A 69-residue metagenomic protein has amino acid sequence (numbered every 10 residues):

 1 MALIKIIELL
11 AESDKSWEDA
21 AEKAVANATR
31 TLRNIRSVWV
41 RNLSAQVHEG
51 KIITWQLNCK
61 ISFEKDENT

Functional and structural regions predicted by a protein language model:
A2-R36: Short, well-ordered alpha-helical segments
E8, W39, Q56-N58: Conserved beta-strand segments that form the floor/walls of ligand-binding pockets within enzyme and binding domains
A11-S13, N42, C59, F63-K65: Flexible glycine-/small-residue-rich
V38-V47: Short, conserved loop-to-beta-strand elements that form functional interface hotspots
E49-T69: C-terminal structural segments of small proteins and small subunits
